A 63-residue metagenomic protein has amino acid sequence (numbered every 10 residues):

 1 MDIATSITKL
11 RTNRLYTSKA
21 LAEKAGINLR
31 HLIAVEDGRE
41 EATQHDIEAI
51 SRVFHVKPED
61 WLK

Functional and structural regions predicted by a protein language model:
M1-D2: A detector for short, charged/polar N-terminal pre-domain segments
T5-K24, A49: Short basic helix-loop element that most often maps to the first helix and adjoining turn of HTH DNA-binding modules
I7, L21-A22, L32-V35, W61: Conserved hydrophobic/aromatic packing and binding residues within compact polymer-binding modules
N13, R39-A42, V53: Helix-turn-helix/winged-helix DNA-binding modules
G26, H45-D60: DNA major-groove recognition helix of helix-turn-helix/homeodomain DNA-binding modules
G26-A42: Recognition helix of helix-turn-helix/homeodomain-like DNA-binding domains that insert into the DNA major groove
